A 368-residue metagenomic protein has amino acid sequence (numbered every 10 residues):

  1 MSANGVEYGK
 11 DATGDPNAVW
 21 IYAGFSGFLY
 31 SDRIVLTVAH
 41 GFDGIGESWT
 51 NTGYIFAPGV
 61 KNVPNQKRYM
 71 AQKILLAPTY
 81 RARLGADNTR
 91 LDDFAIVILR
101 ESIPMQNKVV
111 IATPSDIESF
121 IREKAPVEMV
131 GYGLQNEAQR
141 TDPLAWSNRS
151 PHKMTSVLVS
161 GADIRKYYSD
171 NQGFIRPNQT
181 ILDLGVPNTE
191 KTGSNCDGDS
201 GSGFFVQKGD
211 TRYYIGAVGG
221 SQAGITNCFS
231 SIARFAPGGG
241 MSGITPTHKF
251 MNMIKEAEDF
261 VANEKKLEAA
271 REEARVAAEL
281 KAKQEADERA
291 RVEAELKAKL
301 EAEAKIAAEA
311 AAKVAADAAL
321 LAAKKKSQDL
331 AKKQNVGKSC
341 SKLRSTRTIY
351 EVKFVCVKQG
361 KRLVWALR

Functional and structural regions predicted by a protein language model:
M1-A39, D43-V60, Q66, Q72-L75 (+3 more regions): Protease-domain processing segments flanking chymotrypsin-fold serine proteases, especially trypsin-like
S2-N17, S48-S119, S169-D170: Conserved catalytic-core segment of clan PA serine endopeptidases
K10-G14, F28-Y30, S48-W49, N62-V63 (+6 more regions): Extracellular/periplasmic catalytic domains that process cell-envelope and extracellular macromolecules
Y30, I34-L36, I164-R165, N195-R271: C-terminal subregion of chymotrypsin/trypsin-like serine protease catalytic domains
H40-D43, G59-N62, R100-P104, G133-N136 (+3 more regions): Acidic glycine-/aspartate-rich tracts in secreted/extracellular proteins
R90-F94, L99-E190, T247-H248: Chymotrypsin/trypsin-fold serine protease catalytic domain
K266-L330: Long, low-complexity, compositionally biased polyampholytic IDRs enriched for Lys/Glu and Gln/Arg
S327-R368: Tryptophan-rich substrate-binding surfaces of secreted polymer-degrading and adhesive proteins
